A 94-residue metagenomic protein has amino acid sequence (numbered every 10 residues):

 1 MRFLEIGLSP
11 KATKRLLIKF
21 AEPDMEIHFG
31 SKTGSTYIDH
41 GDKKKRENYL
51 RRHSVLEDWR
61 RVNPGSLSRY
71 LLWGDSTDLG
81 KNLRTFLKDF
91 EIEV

Functional and structural regions predicted by a protein language model:
M1-V94: Arg/Lys-rich, low-complexity, intrinsically disordered basic segments
